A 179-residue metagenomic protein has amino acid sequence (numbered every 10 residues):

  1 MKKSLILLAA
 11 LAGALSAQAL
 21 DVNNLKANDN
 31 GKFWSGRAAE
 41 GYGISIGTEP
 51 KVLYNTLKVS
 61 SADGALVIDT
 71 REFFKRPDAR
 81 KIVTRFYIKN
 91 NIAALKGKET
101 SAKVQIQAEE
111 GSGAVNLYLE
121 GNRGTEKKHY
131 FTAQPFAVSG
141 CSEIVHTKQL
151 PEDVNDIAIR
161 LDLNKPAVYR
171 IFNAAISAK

Functional and structural regions predicted by a protein language model:
M1-S4: Positively charged n-region of N-terminal signal peptides that target proteins for export
A9-A17: Hydrophobic h-region of N-terminal signal peptides that target proteins for export in Gram-negative bacteria
A19-K179: Extracellular and organelle-lumenal recognition/adhesion modules and their flexible linkers in secreted
